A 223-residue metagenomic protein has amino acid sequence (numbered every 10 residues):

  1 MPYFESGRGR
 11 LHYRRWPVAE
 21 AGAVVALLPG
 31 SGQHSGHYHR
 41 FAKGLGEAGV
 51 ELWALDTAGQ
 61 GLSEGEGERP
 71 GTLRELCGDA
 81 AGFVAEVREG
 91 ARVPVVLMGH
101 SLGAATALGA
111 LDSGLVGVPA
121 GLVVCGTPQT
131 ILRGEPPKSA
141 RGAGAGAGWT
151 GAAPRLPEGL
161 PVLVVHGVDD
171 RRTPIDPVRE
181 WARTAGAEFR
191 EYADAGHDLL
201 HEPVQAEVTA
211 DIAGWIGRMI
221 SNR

Functional and structural regions predicted by a protein language model:
M1-E20: N-terminal cap/lid segment of alpha/beta-hydrolase-fold proteins
G30-Q33, V168: Active-site glycine-rich loops that stabilize anionic/oxyanionic intermediates across multiple enzyme folds
H37, A42-G65: Conserved alpha/beta-hydrolase
P70-E89: Alpha/beta-hydrolase active-site loop
R92-S139: Primarily recognizes the serine-hydrolase "nucleophile elbow" in alpha/beta-hydrolase and SGNH/GDSL folds
E158, V164-H166, D170: Short beta-strand/loop motif that positions the catalytic acidic residue of the alpha/beta-hydrolase fold
V168-E188: Conserved loop-alpha-helix segment in the C-terminal half of the alpha/beta-hydrolase fold that carries the catalytic
D194-R223: Catalytic active-site module of serine/aspartate enzymes centered on a nucleophile-bearing elbow/loop
